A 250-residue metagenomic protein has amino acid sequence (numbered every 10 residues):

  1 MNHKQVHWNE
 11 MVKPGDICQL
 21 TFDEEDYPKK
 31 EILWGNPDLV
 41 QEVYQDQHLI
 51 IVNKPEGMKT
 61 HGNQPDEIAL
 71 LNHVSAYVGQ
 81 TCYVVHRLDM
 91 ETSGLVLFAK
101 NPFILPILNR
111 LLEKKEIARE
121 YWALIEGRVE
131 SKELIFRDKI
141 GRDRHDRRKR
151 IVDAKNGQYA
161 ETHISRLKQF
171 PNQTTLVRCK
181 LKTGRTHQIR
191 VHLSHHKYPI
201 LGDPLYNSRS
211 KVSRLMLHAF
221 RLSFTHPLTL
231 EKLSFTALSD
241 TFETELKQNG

Functional and structural regions predicted by a protein language model:
M1-I135, K139, R144, T244-L246: RNA pseudouridine synthases
H7-M11, R178, R214: Short, surface-exposed secondary-structure edge patches
E24, L39-V40, K155-E161, P171-T174 (+2 more regions): Pseudouridine synthases involved in rRNA/tRNA modification
R87-M90, N156, Q169: A short beta-turn/loop motif at secondary-structure boundaries
A118-E120, I135, Y159-E161, T174-L176: Intrinsic-disorder/low-complexity, polar/charged segments enriched in Ser/Thr/Lys/Arg/Asp/Glu/Gln
E126, R178-K182: A structural micro-motif recognizing beta-strand termini and the immediately following turn/loop segments
R147-K155: Short aromatic-glycine motifs in intrinsically disordered, low-complexity regions
I164: Long C-terminal interaction/binding lobes of large macromolecular proteins
